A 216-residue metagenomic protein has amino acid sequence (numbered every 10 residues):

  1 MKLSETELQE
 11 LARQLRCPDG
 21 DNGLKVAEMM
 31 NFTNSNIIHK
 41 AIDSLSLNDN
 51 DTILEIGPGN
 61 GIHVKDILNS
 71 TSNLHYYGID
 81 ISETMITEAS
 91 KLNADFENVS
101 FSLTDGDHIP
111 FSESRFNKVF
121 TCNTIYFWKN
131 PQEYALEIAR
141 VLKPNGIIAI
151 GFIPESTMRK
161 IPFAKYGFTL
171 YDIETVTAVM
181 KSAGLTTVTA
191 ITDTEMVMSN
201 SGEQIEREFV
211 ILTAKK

Functional and structural regions predicted by a protein language model:
N22-I42: Conserved SAM-binding loop and adjacent beta-strand
T52-H108: Class I SAM-dependent methyltransferase SAM/SAH-binding core
D107-K118: A short acidic, Gly/Pro-enriched loop at the edge of an enzyme's catalytic core that lines a small-molecule cofactor
K118-P131: A short SAM/SAH-binding and catalytic strip from SAM-dependent methyltransferases
Q132-P144: A short glycine-rich, Lys/Arg-flanked "PGG" loop and its adjoining helix->strand segment in the class I
G146-F152: Conserved beta-strand signature within the Rossmann-like core of class I S-adenosyl-L-methionine
K160-T175: Acceptor-substrate binding/catalytic loop of class I
M196-K216: Core SAM-dependent methyltransferase catalytic element
